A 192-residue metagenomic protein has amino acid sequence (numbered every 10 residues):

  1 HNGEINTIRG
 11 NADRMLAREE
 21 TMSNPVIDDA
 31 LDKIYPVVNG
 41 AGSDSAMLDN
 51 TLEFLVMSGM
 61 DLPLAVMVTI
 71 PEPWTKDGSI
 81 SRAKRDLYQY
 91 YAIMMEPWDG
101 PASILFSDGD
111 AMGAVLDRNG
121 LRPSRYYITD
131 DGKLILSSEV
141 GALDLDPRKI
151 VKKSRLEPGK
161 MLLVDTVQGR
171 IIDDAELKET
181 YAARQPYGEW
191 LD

Functional and structural regions predicted by a protein language model:
H1-D192: Conserved short alpha-helical segments that host acidic/polar catalytic motifs at enzyme active sites
